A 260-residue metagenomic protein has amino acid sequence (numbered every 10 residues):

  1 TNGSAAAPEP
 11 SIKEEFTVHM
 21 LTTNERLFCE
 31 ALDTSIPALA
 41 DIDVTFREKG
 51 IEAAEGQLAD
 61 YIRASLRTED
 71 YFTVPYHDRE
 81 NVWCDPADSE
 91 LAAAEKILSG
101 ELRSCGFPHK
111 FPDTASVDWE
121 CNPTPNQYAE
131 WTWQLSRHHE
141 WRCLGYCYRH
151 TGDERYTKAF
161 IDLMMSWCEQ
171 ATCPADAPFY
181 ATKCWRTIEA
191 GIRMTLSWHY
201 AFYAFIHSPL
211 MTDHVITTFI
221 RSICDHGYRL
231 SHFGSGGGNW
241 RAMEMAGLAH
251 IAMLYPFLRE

Functional and structural regions predicted by a protein language model:
N2-R103: Extreme N-terminal leader/anchor segments
A94-D113, Y128: Acidic, low-complexity proline/glycine-rich segments
P108, A115-V117, C121-E260: Aromatic-lined, polymer-binding surfaces characteristic of secreted/periplasmic polysaccharide-degrading enzymes
